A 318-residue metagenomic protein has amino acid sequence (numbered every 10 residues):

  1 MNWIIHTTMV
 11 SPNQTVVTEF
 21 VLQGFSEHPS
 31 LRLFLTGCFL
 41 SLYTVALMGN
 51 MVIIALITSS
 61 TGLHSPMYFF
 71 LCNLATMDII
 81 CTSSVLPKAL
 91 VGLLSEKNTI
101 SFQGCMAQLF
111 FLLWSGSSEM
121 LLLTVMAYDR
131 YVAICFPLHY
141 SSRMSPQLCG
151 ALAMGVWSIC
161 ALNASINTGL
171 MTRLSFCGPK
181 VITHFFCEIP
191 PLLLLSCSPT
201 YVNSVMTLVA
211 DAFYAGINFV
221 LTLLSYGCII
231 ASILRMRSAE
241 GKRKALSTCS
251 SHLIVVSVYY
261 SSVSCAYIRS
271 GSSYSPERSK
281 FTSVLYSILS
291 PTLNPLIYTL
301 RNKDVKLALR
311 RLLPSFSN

Functional and structural regions predicted by a protein language model:
M1-N318: Transmembrane helical core of 7TM receptor-like proteins
